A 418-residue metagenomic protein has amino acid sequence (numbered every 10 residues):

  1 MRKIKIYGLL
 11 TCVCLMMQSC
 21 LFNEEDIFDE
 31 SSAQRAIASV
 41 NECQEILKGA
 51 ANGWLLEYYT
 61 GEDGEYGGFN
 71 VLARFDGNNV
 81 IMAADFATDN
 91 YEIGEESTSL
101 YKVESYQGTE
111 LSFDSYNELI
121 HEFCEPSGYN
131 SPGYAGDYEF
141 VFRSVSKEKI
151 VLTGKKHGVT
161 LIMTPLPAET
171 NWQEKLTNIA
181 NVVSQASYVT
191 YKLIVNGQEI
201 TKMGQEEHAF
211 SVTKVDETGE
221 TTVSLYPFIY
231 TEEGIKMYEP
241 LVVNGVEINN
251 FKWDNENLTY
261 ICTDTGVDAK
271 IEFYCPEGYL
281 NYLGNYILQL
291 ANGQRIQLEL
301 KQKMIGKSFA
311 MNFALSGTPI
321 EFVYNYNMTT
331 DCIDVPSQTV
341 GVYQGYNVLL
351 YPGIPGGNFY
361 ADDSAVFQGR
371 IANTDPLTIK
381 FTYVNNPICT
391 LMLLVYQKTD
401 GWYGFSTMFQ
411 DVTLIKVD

Functional and structural regions predicted by a protein language model:
M1-G8: Bacterial N-terminal signal peptides that target proteins for export
M16-S19: C-terminal motif of bacterial Sec signal peptides marking the signal peptidase cleavage site
L21-E110, A168-Y191, L283-N285, D411-D418: Acidic/polar, low-complexity intrinsically disordered N-terminal segments immediately downstream of a Sec signal
L21-S32, S146-V189, G197, C262-Y282 (+2 more regions): Edge beta-strand at a domain terminus
E62-G108, N196-G234, Q294-G341, C389-T390: N-terminal glycine/threonine-rich, aromatic-flanked beta-hairpin/loop signature
N79-L225: Long, acidic/polar, low-complexity amphipathic helices and coiled-coil-like
S112-A135, E233-I248, V342-I371: An anionic, turn-rich surface loop/hairpin at beta-sheet edges that serves as a generic interaction/coordination patch
P167-A314: Acidic, serine/threonine- and glycine-rich low-complexity intrinsically disordered segments that serve as flexible
